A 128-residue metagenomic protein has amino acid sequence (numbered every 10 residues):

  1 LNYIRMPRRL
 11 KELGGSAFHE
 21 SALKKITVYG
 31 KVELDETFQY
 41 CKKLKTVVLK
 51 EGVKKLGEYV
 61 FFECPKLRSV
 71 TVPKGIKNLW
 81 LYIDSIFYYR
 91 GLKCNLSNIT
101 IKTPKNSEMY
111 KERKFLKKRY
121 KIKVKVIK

Functional and structural regions predicted by a protein language model:
L1-E12, S21-E33, K42-K55, P65-N78 (+2 more regions): Structural signature of tandem-repeat unit edges
G14-A17, D35-T37, G57-V60, S85 (+1 more regions): Consensus positions within tandem repeat domains that build extended binding/scaffold surfaces
F18, F61, K118-Y120: General N-terminal targeting signals
Q39, V60-F62, F115-L116: Surface-exposed repetitive/solenoidal architectures
I83-G91, E108-K123: Short, aromatic/basic amphipathic alpha-helical patches
